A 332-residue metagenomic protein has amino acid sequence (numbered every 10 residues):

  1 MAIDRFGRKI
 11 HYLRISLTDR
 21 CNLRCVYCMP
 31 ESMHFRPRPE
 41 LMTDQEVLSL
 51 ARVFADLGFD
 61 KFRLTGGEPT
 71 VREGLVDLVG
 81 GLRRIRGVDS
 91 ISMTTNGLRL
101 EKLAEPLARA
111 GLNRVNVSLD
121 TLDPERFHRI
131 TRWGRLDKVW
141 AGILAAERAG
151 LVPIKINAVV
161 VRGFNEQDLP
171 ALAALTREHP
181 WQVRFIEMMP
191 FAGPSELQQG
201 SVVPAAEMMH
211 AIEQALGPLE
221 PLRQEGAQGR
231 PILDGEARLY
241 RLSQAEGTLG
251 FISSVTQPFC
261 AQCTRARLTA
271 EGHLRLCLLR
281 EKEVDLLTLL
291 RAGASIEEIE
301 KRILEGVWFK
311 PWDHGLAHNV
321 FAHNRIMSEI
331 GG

Functional and structural regions predicted by a protein language model:
M1-Y12, A174-E178, M188-G332: Auxiliary Fe-S-binding modules of radical SAM enzymes
R5-Q45, L278: Canonical Radical SAM [4Fe-4S] cluster-binding loop centered on the CxxxCxxC motif and its immediate flanking residues
T18-R20, L57, A110, T269: A short, compositionally biased micro-patch
L23, P124-E125, P258, V284: Glycine-centered loop/turn positions within well-structured domains that cap or flank conserved ligand/cofactor-binding
R24, C28, R72, E125 (+3 more regions): Residues that scaffold the ATP/ADP-binding catalytic core of kinase and kinase-like folds
M33-P37, D123-I130, A192-E196, D285-L287: A short acidic, helix-capping loop that chelates divalent metal ions and anchors anionic groups
D44-L64, V71-I186: Radical SAM/AdoMet-radical enzyme domain recognition
